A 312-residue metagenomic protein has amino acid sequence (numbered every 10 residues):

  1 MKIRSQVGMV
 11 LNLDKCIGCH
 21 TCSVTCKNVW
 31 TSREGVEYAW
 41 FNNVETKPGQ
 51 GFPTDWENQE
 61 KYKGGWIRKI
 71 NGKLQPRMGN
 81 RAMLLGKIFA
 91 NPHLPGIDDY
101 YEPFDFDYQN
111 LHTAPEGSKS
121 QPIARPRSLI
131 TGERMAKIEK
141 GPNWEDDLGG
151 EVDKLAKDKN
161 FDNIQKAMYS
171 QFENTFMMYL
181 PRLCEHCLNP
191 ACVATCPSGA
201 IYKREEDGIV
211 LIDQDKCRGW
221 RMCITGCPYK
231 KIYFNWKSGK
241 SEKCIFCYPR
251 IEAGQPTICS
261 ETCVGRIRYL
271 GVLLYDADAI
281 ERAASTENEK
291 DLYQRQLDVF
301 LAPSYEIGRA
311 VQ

Functional and structural regions predicted by a protein language model:
M1-V311: Non-ligating segments of multi-cofactor redox enzymes
